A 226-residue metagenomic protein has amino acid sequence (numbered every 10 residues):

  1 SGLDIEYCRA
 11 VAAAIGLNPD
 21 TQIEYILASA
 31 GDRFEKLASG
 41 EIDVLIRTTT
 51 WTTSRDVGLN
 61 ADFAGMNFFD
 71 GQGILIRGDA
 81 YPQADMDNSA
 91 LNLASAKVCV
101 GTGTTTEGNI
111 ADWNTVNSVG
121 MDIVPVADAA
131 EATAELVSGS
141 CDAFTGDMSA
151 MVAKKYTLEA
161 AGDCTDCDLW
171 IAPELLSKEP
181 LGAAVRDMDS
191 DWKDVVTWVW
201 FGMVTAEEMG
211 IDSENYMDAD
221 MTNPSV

Functional and structural regions predicted by a protein language model:
S1-L3: Short glycine-rich His-centered loop
I5-A13, G31, E35, S39 (+6 more regions): Solvent-exposed, polar/charged alpha-helical surfaces in well-ordered, non-transmembrane soluble domains, broadly
I5-I15, R77-P82, D87, S95-K97 (+3 more regions): Extended ligand-binding regions for polar small-molecule ligands
R9, A13, N18-N92, S149-S177 (+1 more regions): Acidic, polar ligand-binding/catalytic clefts
P19-S29, V100, S118-D128: Short beta-strand-to-loop elements that line the ligand-binding cleft of bilobed periplasmic-binding protein-like
L59, D122-V126, L136-S140, D147-S149 (+2 more regions): Soluble extramembrane regions of membrane proteins in the secretory/endomembrane system
D122-I123, S138, G162-D168, P180 (+1 more regions): A residue-level marker of the well-folded mature domains of exported/periplasmic proteins
